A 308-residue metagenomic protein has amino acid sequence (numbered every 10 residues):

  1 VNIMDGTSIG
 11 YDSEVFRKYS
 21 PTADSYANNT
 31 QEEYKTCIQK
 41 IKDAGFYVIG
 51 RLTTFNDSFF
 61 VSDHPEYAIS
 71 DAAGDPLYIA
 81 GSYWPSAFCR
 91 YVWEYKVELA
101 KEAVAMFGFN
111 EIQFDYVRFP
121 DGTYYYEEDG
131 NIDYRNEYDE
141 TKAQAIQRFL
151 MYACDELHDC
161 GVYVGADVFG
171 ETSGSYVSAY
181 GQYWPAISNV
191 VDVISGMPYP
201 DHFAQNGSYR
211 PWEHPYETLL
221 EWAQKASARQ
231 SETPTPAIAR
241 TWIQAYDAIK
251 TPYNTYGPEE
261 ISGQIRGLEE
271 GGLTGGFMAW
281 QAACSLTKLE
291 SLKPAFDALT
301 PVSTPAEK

Functional and structural regions predicted by a protein language model:
D12-P21, D57-I79, V117-N136: Aromatic- and acidic-residue-enriched segments that line the glycan-binding/catalytic groove of carbohydrate-active
V15-Q31, A80-E94, R135-A145, S208-Y216 (+1 more regions): The substrate-binding groove and active-site-proximal loops of carbohydrate-active enzymes, especially glycoside
S20-A44, Q144-M151, E221: Aromatic- and glycine-enriched glycan-recognition loops and surfaces that form the carbohydrate-binding subsites
Q31-Q39, I49-E102: Active-site-adjacent "subsite" loops/lids of carbohydrate-active enzymes
C37-K42, G81-R118, Y183-V190, G267-E270: An active-site-proximal structural segment forming one wall of the substrate-binding cleft that immediately precedes
Y47-D57, Q113-P120, E140-G181, P234-A248 (+1 more regions): Aromatic-lined carbohydrate-recognition surfaces of secreted/lumenal glycan-active proteins
Y124-D139, F149-L150, E156-V162, A166-G174 (+3 more regions): Substrate-binding surface in catalytic domains of secreted glycosidases
V191-Q205, H214-K308: Substrate-binding cleft of secreted/luminal carbohydrate-active enzymes
